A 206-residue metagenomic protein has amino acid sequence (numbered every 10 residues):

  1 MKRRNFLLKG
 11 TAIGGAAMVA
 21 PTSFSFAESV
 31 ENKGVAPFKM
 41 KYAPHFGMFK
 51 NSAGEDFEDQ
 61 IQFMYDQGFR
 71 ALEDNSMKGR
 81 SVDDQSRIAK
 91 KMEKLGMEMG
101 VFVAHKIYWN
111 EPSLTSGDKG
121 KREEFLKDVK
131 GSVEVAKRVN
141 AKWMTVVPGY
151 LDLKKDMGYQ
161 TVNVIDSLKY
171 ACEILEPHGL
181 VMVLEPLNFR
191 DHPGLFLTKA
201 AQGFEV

Functional and structural regions predicted by a protein language model:
K2-K142, K169, E176: N-terminal pre-domain/capping segments
G15-A16, Y150, L195: Gly/Ser/Thr-rich helix-start
E55, S113-T115, G120, K155-T161 (+1 more regions): Short, solvent-exposed loop/turn segments at secondary-structure boundaries
D66, A71-L72, V162-V206: Acidic/histidine-rich catalytic cores of soluble enzymes
K78-G79, K106, Y150-L151, F189-R190: Conserved beta-strand edge residues that scaffold enzyme active sites
A136-M157, V181-F189: Active-site groove signature of glycoside hydrolases
